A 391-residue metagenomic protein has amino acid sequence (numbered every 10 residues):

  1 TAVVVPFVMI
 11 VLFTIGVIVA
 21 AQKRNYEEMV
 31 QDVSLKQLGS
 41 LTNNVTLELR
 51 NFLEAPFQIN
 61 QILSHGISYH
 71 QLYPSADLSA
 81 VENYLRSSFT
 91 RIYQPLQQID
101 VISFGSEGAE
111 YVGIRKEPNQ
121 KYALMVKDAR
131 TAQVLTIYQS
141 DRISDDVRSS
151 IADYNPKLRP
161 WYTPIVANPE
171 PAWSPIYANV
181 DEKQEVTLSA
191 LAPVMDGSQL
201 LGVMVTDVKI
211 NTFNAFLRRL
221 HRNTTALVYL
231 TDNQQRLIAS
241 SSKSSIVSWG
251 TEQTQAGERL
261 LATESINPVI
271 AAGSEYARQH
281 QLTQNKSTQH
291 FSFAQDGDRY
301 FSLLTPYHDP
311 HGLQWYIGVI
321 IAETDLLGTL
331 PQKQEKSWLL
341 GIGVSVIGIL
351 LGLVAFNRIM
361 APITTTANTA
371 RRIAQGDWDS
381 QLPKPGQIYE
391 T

Functional and structural regions predicted by a protein language model:
V3-V4, I10-Q98, P171, V186-T187: Juxtamembrane extracytoplasmic/periplasmic/luminal helical "stalk" adjacent to the first N-terminal
P6, G16-R24, K336, L340-A361 (+1 more regions): Cytosolic-side ends of inner-membrane transmembrane helices, especially those that anchor bacterial signal-transduction
E28, F213-R219, I321-G341: Membrane-interface helix-start motif
Q58-Q61, I92-E110, E117-D141, A167-W173 (+1 more regions): Short N-terminal helix-loop-first-beta-strand/juxtamembrane motif that initiates sensory/input modules
K127-F213: Extracytoplasmic/periplasmic ligand-binding sensor regions of membrane-associated signaling proteins
D146, D153, K157-L158, G197 (+1 more regions): Intrinsic low-complexity, intrinsically disordered coil/linker regions enriched in small/polar and charged residues
G202-K209, F301-L330: Short, hydrophobic beta-strand elements of compact beta-sandwich sensory domains
R358-G386: Membrane-proximal alpha-helical signal-transduction linkers
